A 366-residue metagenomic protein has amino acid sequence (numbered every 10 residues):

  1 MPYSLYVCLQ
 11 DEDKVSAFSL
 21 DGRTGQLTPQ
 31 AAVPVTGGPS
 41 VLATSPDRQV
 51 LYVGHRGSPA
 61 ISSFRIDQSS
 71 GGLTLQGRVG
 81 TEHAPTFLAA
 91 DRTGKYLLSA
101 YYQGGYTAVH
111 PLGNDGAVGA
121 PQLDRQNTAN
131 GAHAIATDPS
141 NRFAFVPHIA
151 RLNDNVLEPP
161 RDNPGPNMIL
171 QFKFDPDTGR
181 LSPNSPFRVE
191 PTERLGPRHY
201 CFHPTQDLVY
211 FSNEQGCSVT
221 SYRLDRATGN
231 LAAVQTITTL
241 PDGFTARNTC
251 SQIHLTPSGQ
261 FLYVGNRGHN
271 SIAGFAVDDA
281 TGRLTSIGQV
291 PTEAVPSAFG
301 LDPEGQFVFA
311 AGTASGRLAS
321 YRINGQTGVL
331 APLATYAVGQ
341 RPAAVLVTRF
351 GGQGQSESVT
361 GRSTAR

Functional and structural regions predicted by a protein language model:
M1-G25: An edge-strand/N-cap motif at the start of beta-rich repeat modules
Q10, R56, Y102, L112 (+7 more regions): Short loop/turn segments immediately following the C-termini of beta-strands
F18-G25, F64-G71, V109-A117, F172-L181 (+3 more regions): Short loop/turn segments immediately following beta-strands, especially the blade-tip and inter-blade linker loops
T28-P34, T74-V79, A120-Q126, N184-P191 (+3 more regions): A short beta-strand motif characteristic of beta-propeller blades
P29-G94: Blade-loop segments of beta-propeller domains
T36-D47, T81-Y96, Q126-F143, A150-L152 (+4 more regions): Beta-rich, blade/repeat-based domains predominating in secreted/periplasmic proteins but also intracellular
V146-G165: Short, conserved, GDST-rich strand-edge loop motifs in beta-rich repeat architectures
